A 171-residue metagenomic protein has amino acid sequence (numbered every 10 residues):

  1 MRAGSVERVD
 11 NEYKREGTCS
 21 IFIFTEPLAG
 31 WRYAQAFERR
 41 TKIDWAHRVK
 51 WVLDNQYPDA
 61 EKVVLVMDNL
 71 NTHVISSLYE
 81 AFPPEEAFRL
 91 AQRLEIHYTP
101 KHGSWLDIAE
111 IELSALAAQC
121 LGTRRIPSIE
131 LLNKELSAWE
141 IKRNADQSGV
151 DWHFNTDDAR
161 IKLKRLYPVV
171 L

Functional and structural regions predicted by a protein language model:
M1-K50, L163: Extended, low-complexity cationic-aromatic segments
R8-Y13, E86-I108, R124-I126: RNase H-like polynucleotidyl transferase catalytic core
I43-V64: Short, basic/hydrophobic alpha-helical segments
A60-V74: Acidic/histidine-rich, metal-coordinating catalytic segments
V64-M67, H97-T99, H153-F154: Short beta-strand segments
A109-S128, K142-D146: Active-site proximal helix-loop segment of RNase H-like, two-metal nucleases, encompassing DDE(D)
L131-L171: C-terminal domain-tail junction helix/linker
